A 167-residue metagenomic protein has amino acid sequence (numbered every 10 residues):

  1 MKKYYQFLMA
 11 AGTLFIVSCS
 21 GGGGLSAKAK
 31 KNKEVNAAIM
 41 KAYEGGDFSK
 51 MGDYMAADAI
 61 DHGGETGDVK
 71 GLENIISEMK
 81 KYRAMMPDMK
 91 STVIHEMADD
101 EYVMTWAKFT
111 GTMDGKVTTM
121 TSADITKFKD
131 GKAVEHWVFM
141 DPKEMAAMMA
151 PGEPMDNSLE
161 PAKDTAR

Functional and structural regions predicted by a protein language model:
M1-A29: Bacterial Sec-dependent N-terminal signal peptides
C19-S49, D53, M155-R167: Short, low-complexity N-terminal intrinsically disordered segments enriched in polar/charged residues
F48-D53, A57-D99: A solvent-exposed, acidic/Ser-Thr-rich amphipathic alpha-helical stretch
A84-M85, G111-T119: Short, cysteine-centered beta-strand-loop-beta hairpins and adjacent loop/turn segments enriched in charged/polar
K90-S91, T118-D124: Short, surface-exposed coil-to-beta transition loops
D100-F109: A short hydrophobic beta-strand element
S122-K132: A short, surface-exposed beta-strand/turn
E135-R167: Low-complexity, intrinsically disordered terminal/linker segments enriched in charged and Gly/Pro repeats
